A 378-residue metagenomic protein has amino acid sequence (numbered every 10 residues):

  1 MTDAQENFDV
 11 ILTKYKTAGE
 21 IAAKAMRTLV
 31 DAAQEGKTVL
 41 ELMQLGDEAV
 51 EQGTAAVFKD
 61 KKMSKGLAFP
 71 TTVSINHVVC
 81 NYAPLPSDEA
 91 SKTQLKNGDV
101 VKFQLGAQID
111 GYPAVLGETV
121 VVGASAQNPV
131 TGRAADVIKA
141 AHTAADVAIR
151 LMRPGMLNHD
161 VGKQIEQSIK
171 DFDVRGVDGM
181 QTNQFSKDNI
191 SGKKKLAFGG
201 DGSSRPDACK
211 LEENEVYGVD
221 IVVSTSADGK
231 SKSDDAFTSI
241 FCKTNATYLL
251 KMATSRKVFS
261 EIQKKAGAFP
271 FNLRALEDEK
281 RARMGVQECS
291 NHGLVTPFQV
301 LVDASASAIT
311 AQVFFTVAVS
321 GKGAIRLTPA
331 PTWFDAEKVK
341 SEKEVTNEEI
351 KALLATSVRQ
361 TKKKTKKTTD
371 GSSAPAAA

Functional and structural regions predicted by a protein language model:
M1-A378: Active-site neighborhoods and metal-handling regions in enzymes and metal-associated proteins
